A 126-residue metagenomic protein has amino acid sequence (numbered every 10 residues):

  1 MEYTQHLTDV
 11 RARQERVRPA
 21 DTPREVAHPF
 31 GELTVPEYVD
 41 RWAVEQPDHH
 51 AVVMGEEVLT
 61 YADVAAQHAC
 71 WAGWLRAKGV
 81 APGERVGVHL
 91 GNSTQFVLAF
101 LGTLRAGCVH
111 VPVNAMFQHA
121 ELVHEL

Functional and structural regions predicted by a protein language model:
M1-L33: Flexible, non-catalytic linker and terminal segments flanking ANL/adenylate-forming cores
P29-G31, V35-P36, D40, D48-S93 (+2 more regions): Conserved AMP-binding/adenylate-forming core of the ANL superfamily
L104: Anion (oxyanion) recognition and catalysis
G107: Structured binding elements
V113-A115: Short beta->alpha connector loops at strand-helix junctions that form conserved, small/polar/Pro-enriched
